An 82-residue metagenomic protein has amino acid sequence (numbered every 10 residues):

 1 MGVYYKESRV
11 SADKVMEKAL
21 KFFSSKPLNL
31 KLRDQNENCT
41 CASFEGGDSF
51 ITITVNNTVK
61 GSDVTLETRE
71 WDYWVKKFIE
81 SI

Functional and structural regions predicted by a protein language model:
M1-R33: Terminal, regulation- and interaction-focused segments at domain boundaries
Y5, C41-S43: Mature extracytoplasmic or otherwise solvent-exposed domains
V15-M16, E37, E67: Short linear sequence motifs
R33-T40: Surface-exposed, low-hydrophobicity interaction/linker segments
S43-I82: Beta-strand/loop substructures that line and gate deep hydrophobic ligand-binding cavities in soluble
